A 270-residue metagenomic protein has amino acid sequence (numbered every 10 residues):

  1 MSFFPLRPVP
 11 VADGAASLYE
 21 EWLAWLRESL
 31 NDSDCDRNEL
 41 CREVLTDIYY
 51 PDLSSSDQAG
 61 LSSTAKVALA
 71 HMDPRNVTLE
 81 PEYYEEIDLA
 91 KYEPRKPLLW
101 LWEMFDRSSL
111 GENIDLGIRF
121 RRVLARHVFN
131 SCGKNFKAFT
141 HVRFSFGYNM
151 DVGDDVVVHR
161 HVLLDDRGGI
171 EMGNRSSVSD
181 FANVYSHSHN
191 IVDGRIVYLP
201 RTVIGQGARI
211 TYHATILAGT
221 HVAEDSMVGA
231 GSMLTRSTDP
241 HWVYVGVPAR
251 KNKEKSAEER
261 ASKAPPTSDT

Functional and structural regions predicted by a protein language model:
M1-H127, A249, A257-T270: Terminal amphipathic alpha-helical/low-complexity segments used for targeting or macromolecular assembly
S131-N252: Structural signal for interior beta-strand "rungs" in well-ordered beta-sheet cores of soluble enzyme domains
